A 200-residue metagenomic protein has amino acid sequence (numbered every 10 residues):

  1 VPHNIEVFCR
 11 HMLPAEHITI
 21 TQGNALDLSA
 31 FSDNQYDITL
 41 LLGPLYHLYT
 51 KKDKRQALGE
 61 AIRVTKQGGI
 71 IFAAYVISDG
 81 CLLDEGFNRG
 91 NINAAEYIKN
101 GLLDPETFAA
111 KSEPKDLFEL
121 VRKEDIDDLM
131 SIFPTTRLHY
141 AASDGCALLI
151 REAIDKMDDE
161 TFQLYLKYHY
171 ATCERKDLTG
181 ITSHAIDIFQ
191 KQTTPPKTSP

Functional and structural regions predicted by a protein language model:
V1-L28: Class I SAM-dependent methyltransferase SAM/SAH-binding core
L26-T39: A short acidic, Gly/Pro-enriched loop at the edge of an enzyme's catalytic core that lines a small-molecule cofactor
D37-K52: A short SAM/SAH-binding and catalytic strip from SAM-dependent methyltransferases
L48, A110-D125: Acceptor-substrate binding/catalytic loop of class I
R55-I70: A short glycine-rich, Lys/Arg-flanked "PGG" loop and its adjoining helix->strand segment in the class I
I70-L102: Conserved class I S-adenosyl-L-methionine
P114, K123-A141, L166: A SAM-dependent methyltransferase catalytic signature shared across enzymes that methylate proteins
H139-K197: A C-terminal cap/extension of S-adenosyl-L-methionine-dependent methyltransferases that defines the acceptor-substrate
